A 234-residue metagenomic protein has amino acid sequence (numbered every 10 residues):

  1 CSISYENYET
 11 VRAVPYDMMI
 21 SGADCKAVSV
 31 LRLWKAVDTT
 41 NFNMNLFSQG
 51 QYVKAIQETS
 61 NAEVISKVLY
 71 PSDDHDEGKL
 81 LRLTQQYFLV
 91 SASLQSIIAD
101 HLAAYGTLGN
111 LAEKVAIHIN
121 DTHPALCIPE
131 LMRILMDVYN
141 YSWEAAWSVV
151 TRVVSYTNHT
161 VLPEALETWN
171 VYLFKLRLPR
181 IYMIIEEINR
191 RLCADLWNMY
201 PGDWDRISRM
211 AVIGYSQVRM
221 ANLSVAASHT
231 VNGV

Functional and structural regions predicted by a protein language model:
C1-V234: A conserved ligand/cofactor-binding region detector
